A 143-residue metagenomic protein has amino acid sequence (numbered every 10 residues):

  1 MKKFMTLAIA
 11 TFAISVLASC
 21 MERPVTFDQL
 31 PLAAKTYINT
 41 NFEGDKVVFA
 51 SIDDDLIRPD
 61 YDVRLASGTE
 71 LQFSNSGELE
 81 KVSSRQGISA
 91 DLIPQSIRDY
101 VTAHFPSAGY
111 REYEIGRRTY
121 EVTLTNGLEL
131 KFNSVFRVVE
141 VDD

Functional and structural regions predicted by a protein language model:
M1-F4: Positively charged n-region of N-terminal signal peptides that target proteins for export
V16-S19: C-terminal motif of bacterial Sec signal peptides marking the signal peptidase cleavage site
M21-R23: Bacterial signal peptide processing site
T26-V47, I88-G109: Short, non-transmembrane alpha-helical segments in secretory-pathway proteins
L32, N39-Q72, S76, K81: Post-signal-peptide N-terminal segment of Sec-exported extracytoplasmic proteins
Y61-R64, Y120-T123, E129: Conserved histidines in hydrophobic membrane contexts and catalytic metal-binding motifs
E70-Q95, D99: Mid-chain, structured segments of secreted extracytoplasmic proteins
E129-D143: Short, low-complexity, Pro/Ser/Thr/Gly-rich segments in the mature regions of secreted, periplasmic
